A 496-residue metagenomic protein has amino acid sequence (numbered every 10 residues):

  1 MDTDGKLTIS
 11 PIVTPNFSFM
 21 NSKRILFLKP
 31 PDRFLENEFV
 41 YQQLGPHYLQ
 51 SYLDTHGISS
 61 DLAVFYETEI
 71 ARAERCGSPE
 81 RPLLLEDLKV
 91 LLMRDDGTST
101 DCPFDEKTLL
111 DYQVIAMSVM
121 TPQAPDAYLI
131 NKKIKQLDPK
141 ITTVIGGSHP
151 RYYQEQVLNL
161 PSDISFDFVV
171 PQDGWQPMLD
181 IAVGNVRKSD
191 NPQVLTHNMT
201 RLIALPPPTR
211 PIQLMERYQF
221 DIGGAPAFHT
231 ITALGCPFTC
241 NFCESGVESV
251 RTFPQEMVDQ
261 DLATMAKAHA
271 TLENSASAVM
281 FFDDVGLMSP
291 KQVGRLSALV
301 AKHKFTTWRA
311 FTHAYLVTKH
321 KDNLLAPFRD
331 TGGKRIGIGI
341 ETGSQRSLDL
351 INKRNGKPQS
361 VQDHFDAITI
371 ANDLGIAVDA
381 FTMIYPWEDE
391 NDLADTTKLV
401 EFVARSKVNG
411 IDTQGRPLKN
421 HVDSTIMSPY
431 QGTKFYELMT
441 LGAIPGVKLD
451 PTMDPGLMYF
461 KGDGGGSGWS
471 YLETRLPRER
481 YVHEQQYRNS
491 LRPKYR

Functional and structural regions predicted by a protein language model:
M1-N16: Short, low-complexity, charge-dense intrinsically disordered segments
F17-H269: Acidic, low-complexity intrinsically disordered segments
L26-N37, A377, N391-R496: C-terminal accessory regions of radical SAM enzymes
L53, I134-D138, V300, F328 (+2 more regions): Hydrophobic positions in alpha-helices of CheY-like receiver
T55-S59, A268-E273, H303, T331 (+4 more regions): A structural motif corresponding to the C-terminal end of an alpha-helix and its immediate exit/capping segment
M120, S148, D284-G286, F311-Y315 (+3 more regions): Active-site beta-loop-alpha junctions enriched in small/polar residues
Q156-M178, P327-I336, T397-T425: Structural recognition of alpha->loop->beta junctions
P206-A377: Radical SAM [4Fe-4S] cluster-binding motif and immediate context
